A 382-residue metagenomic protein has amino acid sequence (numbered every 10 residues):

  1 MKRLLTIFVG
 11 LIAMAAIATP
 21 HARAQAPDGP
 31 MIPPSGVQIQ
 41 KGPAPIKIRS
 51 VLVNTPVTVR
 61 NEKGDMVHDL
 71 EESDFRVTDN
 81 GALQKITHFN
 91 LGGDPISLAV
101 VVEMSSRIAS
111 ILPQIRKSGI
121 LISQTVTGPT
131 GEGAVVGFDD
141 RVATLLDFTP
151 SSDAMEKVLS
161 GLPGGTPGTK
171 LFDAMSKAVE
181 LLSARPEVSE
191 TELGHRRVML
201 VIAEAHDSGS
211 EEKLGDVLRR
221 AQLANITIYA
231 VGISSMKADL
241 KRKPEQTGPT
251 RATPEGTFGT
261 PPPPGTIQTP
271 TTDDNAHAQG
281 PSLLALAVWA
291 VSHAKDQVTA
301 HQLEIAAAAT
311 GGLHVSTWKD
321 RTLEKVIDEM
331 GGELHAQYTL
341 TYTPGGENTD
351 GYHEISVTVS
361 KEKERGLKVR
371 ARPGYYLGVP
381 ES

Functional and structural regions predicted by a protein language model:
M1-L4: Positively charged n-region of N-terminal signal peptides that target proteins for export
F8-A16: Bacterial N-terminal signal peptides
A22-S382: Scaffold/interface architecture of coatomer-like assemblies
